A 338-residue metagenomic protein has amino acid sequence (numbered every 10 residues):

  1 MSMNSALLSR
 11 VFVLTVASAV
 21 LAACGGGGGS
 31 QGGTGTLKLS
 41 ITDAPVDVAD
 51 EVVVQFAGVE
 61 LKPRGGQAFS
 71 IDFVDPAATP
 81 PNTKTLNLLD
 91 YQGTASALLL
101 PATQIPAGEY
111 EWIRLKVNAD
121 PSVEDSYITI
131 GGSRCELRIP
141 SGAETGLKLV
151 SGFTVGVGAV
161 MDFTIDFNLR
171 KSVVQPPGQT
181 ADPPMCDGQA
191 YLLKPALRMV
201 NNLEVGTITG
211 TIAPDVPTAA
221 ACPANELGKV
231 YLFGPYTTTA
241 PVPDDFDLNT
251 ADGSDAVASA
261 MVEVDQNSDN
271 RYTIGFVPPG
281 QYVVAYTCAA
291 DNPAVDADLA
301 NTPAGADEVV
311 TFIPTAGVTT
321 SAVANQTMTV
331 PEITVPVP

Functional and structural regions predicted by a protein language model:
M1-V13: Bacterial N-terminal signal peptides that target proteins for export
V20-A23: C-terminal motif of bacterial Sec signal peptides marking the signal peptidase cleavage site
G25-P279, V283-P338: A short, solvent-exposed, low-complexity linear motif enriched for acidic/polar residues with Pro/Gly/Ser/Thr
